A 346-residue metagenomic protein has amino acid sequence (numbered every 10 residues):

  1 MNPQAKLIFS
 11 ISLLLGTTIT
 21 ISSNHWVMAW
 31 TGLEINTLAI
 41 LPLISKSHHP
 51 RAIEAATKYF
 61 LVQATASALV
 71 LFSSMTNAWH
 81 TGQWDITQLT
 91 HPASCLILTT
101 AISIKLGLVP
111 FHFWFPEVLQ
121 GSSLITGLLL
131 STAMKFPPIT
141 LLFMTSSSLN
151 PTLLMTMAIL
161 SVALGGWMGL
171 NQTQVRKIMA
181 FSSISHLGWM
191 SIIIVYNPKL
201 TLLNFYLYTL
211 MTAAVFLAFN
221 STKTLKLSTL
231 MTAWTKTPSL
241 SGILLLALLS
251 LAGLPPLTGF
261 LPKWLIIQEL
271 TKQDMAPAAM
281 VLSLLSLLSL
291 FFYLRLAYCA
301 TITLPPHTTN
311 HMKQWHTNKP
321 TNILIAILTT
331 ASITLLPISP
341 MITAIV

Functional and structural regions predicted by a protein language model:
M1-V346: Core, highly hydrophobic multi-pass alpha-helical transmembrane subunits of bioenergetic inner membranes
